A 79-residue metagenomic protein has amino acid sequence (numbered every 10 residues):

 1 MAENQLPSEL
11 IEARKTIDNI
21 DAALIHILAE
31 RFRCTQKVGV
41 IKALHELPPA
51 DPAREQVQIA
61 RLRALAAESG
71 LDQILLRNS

Functional and structural regions predicted by a protein language model:
M1-S79: Domain-level signature for soluble enzymes in the chorismate/prephenate branch of the shikimate pathway
